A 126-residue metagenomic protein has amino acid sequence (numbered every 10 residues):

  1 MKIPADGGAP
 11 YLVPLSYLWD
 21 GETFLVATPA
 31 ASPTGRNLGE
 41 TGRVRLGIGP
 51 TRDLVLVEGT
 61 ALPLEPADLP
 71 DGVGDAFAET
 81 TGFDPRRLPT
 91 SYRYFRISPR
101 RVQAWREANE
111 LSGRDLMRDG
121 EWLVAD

Functional and structural regions predicted by a protein language model:
M1-A30, R36-L38, V44-I48, L56-E58: Short beta-strand segments
D20-G21, P33-R36, L64-E65, S112-R114: A short local loop/turn or secondary-structure capping micro-motif enriched for an aromatic residue
G39, I48-P50, L88-T90: A generic structural signal for short, non-catalytic loop/turn and secondary-structure boundary residues
G39-E40, A78: Alpha-helix boundary recognition
D53-D126: Charged, gly/pro-rich active-site loop segments
